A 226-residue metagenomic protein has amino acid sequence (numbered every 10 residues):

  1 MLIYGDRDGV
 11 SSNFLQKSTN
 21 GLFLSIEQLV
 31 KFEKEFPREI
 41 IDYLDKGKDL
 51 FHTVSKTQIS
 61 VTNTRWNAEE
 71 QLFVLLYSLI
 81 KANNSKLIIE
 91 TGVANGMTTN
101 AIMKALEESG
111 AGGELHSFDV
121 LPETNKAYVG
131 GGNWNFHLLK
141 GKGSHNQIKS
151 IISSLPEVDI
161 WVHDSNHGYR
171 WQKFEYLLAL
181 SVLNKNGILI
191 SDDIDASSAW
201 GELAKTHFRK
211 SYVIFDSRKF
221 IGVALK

Functional and structural regions predicted by a protein language model:
M1-V162, N166-K226: A short alpha-helical cap/connector motif
